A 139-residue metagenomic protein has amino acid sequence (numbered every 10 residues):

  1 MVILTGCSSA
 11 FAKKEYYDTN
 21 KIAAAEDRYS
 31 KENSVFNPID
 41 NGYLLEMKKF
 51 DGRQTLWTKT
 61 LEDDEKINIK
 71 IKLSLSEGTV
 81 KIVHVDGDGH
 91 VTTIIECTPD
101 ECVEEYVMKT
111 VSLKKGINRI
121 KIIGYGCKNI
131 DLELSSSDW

Functional and structural regions predicted by a protein language model:
I3-G6: C-terminal motif of bacterial Sec signal peptides marking the signal peptidase cleavage site
F11-K59: Transition segment at domain starts
L56-I67, T110-K115: Extracellular and analogous surface-interaction loops
E65-L75: A short beta-strand element within beta-rich, extracytoplasmic domains of secreted/secretory-pathway proteins
L75-T79, Y125-K128: Short proline/glycine-enriched turn/loop motifs at strand-loop junctions of beta-rich domains
E77-I95, S135: Short, surface-exposed beta-strand/strand-loop-strand elements in extracellular ectodomains
T93-L113: Extracellular carbohydrate recognition and processing domains and analogous Trp-centered ligand-binding platforms
G124-W139: Edge beta-strands of jelly-roll/beta-sandwich modules across compartments, strongly enriched in secreted/luminal
